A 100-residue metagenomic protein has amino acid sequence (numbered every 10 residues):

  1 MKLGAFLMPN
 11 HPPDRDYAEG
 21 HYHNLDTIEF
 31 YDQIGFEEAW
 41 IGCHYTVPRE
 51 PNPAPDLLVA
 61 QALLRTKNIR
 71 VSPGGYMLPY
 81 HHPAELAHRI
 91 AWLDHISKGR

Functional and structural regions predicted by a protein language model:
M1-R70: N-terminal beta1-alpha1-beta2 module of alpha/beta enzyme domains
K2-E19, Y80-R100: Flexible, glycine-rich active-site loops centered on histidine and acidic residues that chelate a metal or position
S72-Y80: The substrate-binding groove and active-site-proximal loops of carbohydrate-active enzymes, especially glycoside
